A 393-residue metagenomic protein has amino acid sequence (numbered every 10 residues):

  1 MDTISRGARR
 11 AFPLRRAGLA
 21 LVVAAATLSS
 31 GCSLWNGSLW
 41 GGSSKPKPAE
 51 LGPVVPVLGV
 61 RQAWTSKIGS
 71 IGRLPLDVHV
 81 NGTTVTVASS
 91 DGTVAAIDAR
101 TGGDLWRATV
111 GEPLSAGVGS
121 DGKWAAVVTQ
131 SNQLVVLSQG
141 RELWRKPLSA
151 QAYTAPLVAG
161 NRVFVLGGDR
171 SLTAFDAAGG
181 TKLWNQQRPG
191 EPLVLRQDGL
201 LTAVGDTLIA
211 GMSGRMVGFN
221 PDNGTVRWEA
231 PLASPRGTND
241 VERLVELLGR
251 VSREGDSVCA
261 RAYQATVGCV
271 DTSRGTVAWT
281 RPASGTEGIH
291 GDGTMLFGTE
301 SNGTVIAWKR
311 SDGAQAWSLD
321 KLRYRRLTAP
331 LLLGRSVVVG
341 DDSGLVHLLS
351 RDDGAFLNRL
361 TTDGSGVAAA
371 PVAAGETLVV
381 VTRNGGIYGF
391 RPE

Functional and structural regions predicted by a protein language model:
M1-L34: Sec-dependent bacterial lipoprotein signal peptides
A26-G52: Bacterial Sec signal peptide processing site at the extreme N-terminus
G42-P46, P56-H79, W106-G122, L143-A159 (+5 more regions): Extracytoplasmic beta-rich repeat domains
S89-S90, T129-Q130, G167-G168, G211-S213 (+4 more regions): Structural signature of WD-repeat beta-propellers
D98-T101, S138-R141, D176-G179, P221-N223 (+4 more regions): Short loop/turn segments that connect beta-strands within beta-propeller blades
T299-A307, A314-L348: Loop/turn-rich, solvent-exposed surfaces of beta-rich toroidal or solenoidal domains
